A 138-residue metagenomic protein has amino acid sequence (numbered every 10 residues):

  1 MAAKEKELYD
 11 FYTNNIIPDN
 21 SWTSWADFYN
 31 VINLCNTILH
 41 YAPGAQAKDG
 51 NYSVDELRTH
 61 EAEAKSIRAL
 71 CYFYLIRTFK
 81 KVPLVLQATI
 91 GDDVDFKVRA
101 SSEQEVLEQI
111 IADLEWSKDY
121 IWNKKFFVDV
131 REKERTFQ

Functional and structural regions predicted by a protein language model:
A2-F79, D95-E108, L114-V130: Conserved, well-structured interaction surfaces
I76-A88: Short, well-structured active-site flanking segments
A88-D95: Short glycine/proline- and charge-enriched loop/turn segments that cap or connect secondary-structure elements
V130-Q138: Aromatic-lined, polymer-binding surfaces characteristic of secreted/periplasmic polysaccharide-degrading enzymes
